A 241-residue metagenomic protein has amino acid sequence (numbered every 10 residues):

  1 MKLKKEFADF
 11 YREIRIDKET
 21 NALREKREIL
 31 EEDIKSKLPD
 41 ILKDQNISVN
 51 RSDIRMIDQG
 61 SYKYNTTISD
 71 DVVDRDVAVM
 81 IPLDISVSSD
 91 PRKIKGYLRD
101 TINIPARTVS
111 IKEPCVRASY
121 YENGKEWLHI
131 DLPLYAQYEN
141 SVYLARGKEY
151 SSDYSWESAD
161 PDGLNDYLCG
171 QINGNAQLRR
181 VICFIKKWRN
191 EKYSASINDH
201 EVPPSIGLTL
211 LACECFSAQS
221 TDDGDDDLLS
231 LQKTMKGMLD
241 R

Functional and structural regions predicted by a protein language model:
M1-V72, L83-R92: N-terminal regions immediately upstream of nucleotidyltransferase
E31, K35, K95-N103, I182 (+3 more regions): Generic solvent-exposed, charged/amphipathic alpha-helical segments that serve as macromolecular interface scaffolds
L38-S48, K95-G147: Conserved catalytic core of two-metal-ion nucleotidyltransferases
R55, K63-M80, C115-P133: Histidine-centered divalent-metal-coordination microenvironment in nucleic-acid enzymes
I68, E126-C183: Extended, alpha-helix-rich binding/interface surfaces that flank or overlap catalytic cores and mediate recognition
V73-P82, A159-L168, T209: Glycine-rich, often proline-containing surface loops adjacent to acidic residues and nearby aromatics that form
C183-R241: Conserved nucleotidyltransferase catalytic core and NTase-mimicking acidic/glycine-rich helix/loop elements in nucleic
